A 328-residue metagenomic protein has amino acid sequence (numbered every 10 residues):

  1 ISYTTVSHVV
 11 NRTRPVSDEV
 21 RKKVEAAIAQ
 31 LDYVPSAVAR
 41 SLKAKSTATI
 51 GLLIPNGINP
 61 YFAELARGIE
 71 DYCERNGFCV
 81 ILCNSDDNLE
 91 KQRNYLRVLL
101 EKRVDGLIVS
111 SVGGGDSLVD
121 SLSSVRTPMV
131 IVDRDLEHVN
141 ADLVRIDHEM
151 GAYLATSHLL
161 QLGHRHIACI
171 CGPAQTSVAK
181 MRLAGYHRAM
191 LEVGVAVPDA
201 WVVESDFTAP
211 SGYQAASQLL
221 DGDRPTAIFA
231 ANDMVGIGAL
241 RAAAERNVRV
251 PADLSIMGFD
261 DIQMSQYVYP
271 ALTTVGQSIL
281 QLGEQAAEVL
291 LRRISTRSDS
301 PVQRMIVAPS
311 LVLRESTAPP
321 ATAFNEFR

Functional and structural regions predicted by a protein language model:
I1-A48, F327: N-terminal helix-turn-helix DNA-binding module of bacterial transcription factors
Y3-T5, L42-I58, H158, H166-P173: Short beta-strand segments enriched in small/hydrophobic residues
A29-Q30, G68-C79, N94, L100 (+2 more regions): Bacterial carbohydrate/catabolite-sensing allosteric modules
A29-R67, R75-F78, N84-D87, V98-E101: N-terminal helix-turn-helix/winged-helix DNA-binding helices and compositionally similar short basic alpha-helical
Q30-S36, E90, S110-V112, L240: Short gly/ser/thr-rich secondary-structure transition/capping motifs
D86-L89, S110-G115, M234: Short beta->alpha connector loops
L107: Intrinsically disordered, low-complexity polar regions and short flexible loop motifs
G114-S123: Active-site-adjacent beta->alpha loops and helix N-cap segments on the catalytic face of soluble alpha/beta enzymes
